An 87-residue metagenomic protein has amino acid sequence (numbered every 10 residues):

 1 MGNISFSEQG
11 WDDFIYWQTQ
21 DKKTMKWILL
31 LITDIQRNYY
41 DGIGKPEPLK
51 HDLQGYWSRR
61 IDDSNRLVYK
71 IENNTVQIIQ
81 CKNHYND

Functional and structural regions predicted by a protein language model:
M1-I4, Q9-M25, L30, I43 (+2 more regions): Enriched for short, Lys/Arg-rich terminal
D34-R60: A short, surface-exposed loop/turn module that caps and links secondary-structure elements
